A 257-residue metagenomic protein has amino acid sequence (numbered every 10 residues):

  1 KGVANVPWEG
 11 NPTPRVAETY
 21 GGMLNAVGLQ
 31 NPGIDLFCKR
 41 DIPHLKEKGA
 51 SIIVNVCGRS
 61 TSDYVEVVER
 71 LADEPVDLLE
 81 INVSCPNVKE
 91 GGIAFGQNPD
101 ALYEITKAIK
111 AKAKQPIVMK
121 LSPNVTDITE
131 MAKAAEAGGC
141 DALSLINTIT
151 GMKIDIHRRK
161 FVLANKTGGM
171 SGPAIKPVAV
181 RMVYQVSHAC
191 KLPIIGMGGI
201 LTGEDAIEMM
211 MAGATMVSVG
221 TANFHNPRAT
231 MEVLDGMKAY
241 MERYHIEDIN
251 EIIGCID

Functional and structural regions predicted by a protein language model:
K1-I52, C57-G58: N-terminal capping/small domains of soluble enzymes
A4-W8, P86-V88, T150-K153, F224-N226: Short gly/pro/ser/thr-enriched loop/turn and capping motifs at secondary-structure boundaries
G10-Y20, I154-G168, M210, A222-E247: C-terminal helical cap(s) of enzyme catalytic domains, especially alpha/beta-barrels
L29, G33, V56, P123 (+4 more regions): Catalytic cores of large soluble enzymes that bind and process phosphate-bearing ligands
L36, E104, A108, A134 (+5 more regions): Alpha-helical scaffold segments in soluble metabolic enzymes
E47, R59-I195, L201-V219: Alpha/beta enzyme core
I200-T202, F224-H225: Short Gly/Pro-enriched loop/turn and capping motifs at secondary-structure junctions
N250-D257: A short, charged, Gly/Pro-tolerant segment at domain boundaries
